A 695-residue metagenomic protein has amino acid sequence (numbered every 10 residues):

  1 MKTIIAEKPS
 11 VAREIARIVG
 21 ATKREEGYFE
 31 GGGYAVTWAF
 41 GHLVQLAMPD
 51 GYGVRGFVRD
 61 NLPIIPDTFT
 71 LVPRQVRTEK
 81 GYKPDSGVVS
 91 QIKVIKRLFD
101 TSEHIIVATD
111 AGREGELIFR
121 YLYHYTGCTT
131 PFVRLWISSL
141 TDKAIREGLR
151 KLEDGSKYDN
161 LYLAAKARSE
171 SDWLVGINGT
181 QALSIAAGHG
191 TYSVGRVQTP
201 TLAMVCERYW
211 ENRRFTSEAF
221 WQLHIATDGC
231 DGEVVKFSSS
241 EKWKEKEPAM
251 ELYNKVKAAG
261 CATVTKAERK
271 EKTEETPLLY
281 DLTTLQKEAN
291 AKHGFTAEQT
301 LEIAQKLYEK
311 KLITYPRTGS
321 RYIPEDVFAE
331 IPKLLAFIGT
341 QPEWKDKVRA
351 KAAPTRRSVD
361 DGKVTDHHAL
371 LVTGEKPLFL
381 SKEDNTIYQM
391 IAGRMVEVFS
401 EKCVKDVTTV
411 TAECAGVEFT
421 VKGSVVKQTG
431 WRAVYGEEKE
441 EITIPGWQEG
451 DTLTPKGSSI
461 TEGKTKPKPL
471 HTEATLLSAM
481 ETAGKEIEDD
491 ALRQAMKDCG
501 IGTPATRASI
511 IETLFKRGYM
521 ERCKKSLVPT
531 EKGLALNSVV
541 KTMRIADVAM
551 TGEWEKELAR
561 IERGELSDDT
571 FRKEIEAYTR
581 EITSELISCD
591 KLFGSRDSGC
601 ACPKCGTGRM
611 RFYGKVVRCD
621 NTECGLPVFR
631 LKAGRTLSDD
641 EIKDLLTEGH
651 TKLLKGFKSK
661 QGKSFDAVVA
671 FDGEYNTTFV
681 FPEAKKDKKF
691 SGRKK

Functional and structural regions predicted by a protein language model:
M1-S169, W173, G179, P467: Intrinsically disordered, low-complexity regulatory segments
K2, G81-K83, Y125, T130 (+6 more regions): Basic, low-complexity terminal or inter-domain segments flanking catalytic cores
P9-A16, G33-V36, F40, R59-L62 (+21 more regions): Amphipathic alpha-helical transducer elements in NTP-driven molecular machines
E30-G32, A226-C230, E413-V417, Q661: Short strand-coil-strand connectors
G87, D142-T227, R269-K270: C-terminal or mid-to-C-terminal helical accessory/interaction module adjacent to the motor/catalytic core
K244-Y280, Q286: Metal- or metallocofactor-binding catalytic centers and their adjacent structured scaffolds across diverse enzyme
